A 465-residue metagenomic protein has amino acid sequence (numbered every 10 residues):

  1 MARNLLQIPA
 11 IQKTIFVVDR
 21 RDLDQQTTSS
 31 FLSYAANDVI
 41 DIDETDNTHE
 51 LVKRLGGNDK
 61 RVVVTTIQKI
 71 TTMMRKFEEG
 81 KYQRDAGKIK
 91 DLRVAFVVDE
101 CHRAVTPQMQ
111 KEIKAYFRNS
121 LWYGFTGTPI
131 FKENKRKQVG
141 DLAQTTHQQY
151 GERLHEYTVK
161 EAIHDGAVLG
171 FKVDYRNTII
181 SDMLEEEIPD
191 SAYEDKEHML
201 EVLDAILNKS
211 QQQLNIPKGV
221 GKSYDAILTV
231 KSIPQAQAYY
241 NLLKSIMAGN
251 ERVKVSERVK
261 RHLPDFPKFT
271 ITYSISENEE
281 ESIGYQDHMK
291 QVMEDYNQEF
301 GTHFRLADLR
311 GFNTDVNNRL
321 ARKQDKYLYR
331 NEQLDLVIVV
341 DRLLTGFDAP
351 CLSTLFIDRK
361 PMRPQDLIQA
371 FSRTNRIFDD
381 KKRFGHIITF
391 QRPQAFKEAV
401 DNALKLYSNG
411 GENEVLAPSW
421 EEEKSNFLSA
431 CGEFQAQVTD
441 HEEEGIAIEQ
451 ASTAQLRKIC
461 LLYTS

Functional and structural regions predicted by a protein language model:
A2-D19: Conserved SF1/SF2 helicase motif Ia
D22-T45, I246-N250: Conserved helix-turn-beta segment of the N-terminal RecA-like "Helicase ATP-binding" lobe in SF1/SF2 helicases
N37-R75: Inter-Walker segment of RecA-like/P-loop motor cores
T71-E79, D91-E186, A349-F384, T389-E398: Signature of the SF2 helicase/ATPase Hel1-core->accessory helical subdomain module
A95, S276-G411: Conserved RecA-like P-loop NTPase helicase motor core
S191-L336: Conserved C-terminal RecA-like helicase domain
Q391-A451: C-terminal helicase lobe
Y463-T464: Conserved small/polar residues in nucleotide/adenosyl-binding loops
